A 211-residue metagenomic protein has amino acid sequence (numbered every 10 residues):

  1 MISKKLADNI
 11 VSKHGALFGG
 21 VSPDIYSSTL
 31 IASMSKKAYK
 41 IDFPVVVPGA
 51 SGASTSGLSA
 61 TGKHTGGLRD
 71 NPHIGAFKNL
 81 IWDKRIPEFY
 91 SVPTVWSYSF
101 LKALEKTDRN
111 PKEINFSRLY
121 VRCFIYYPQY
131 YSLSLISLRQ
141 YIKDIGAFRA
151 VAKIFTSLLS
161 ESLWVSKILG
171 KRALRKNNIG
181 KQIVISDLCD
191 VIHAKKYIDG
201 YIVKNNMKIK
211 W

Functional and structural regions predicted by a protein language model:
M1-V21, I41, A103-K106: Aromatic-glycine-rich donor-binding/catalytic loop that engages nucleotide-sugar donors across glycosyltransferases
K5, Y26-T29, T94-Y98: A structural signal for well-ordered alpha-helical segments within the folded catalytic domains of diverse enzymes
N9, I25-S27, V46: Loop-rich catalytic cores of soluble enzymes, especially ATP-dependent carboxylate-amine ligases and other
S12, P44-W211: C-terminal subregions of glycosyltransferases and related glycan-biosynthesis enzymes
L17-G19, T29-V47: Catalytic donor-sugar/metal-binding loop of nucleotide-sugar-dependent glycosyltransferases
F18-I25, P87-Y90: Short, conserved micro-motifs enriched in small and acidic residues
